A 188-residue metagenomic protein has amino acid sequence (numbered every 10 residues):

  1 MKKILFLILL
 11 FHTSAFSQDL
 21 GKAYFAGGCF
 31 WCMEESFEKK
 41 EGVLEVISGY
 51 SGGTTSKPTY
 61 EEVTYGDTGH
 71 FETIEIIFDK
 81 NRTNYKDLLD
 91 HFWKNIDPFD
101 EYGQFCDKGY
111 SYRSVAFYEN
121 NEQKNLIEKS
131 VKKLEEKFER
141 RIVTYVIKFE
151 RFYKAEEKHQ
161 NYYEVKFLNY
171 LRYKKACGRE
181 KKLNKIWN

Functional and structural regions predicted by a protein language model:
K3-I4, A23: Bacterial Sec-exported substrate-binding components of ABC uptake systems
I4-T13: Sec-dependent N-terminal signal peptides
Q18-N188: Flexible coil/turn and secondary-structure edge motifs
